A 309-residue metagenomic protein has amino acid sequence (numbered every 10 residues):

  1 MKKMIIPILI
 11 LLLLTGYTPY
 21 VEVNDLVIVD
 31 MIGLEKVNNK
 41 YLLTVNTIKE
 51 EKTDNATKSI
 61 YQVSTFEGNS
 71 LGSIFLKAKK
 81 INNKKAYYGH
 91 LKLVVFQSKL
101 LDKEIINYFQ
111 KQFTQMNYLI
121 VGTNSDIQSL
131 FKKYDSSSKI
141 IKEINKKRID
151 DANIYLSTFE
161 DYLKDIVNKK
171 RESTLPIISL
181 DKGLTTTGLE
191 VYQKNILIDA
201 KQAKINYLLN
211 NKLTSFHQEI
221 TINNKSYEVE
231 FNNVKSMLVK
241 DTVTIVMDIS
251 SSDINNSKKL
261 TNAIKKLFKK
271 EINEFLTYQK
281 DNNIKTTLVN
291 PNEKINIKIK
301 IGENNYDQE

Functional and structural regions predicted by a protein language model:
K2, L14-E309: Membrane-proximal alpha-helical signals and transmembrane carboxylates
K2-I8: Sec-dependent signal peptide recognition, specifically the positively charged N-region followed immediately by
